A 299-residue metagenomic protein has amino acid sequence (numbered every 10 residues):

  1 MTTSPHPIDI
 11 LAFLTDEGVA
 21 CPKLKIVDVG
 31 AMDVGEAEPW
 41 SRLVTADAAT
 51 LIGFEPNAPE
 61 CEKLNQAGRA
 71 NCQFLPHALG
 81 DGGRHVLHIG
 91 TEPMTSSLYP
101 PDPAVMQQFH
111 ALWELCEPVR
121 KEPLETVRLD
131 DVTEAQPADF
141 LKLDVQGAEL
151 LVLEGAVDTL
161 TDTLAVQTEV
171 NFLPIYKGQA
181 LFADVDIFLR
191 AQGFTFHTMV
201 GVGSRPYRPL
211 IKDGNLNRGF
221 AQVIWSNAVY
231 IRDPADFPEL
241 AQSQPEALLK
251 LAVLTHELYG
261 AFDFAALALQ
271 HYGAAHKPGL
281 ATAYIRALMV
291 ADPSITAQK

Functional and structural regions predicted by a protein language model:
M1-K299: Phosphate/nucleotide-binding beta-alpha loop and adjacent structural elements of enzyme active sites
